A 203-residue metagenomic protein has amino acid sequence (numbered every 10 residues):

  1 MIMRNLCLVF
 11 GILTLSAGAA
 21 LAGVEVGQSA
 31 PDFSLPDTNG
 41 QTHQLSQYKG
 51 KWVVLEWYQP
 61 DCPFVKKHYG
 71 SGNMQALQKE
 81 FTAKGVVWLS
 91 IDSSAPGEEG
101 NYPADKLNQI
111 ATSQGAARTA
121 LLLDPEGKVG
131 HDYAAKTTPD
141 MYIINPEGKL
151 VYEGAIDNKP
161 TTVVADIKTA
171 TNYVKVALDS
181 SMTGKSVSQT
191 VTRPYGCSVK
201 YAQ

Functional and structural regions predicted by a protein language model:
M1-L6: Positively charged n-region of N-terminal signal peptides that target proteins for export
V9-F10, A20: Cleavable N-terminal signal peptides
F33-V53: A short beta-strand-turn-helix
S46-K66, L178: Short active-site neighborhood of thiol/selenol oxidoreductases, capturing the structured segment around
K66-Q114, P125-D132: Structural microenvironment flanking redox-active thiols in thiol-disulfide oxidoreductases
N108-V151: Short, internal strand/loop/helix patches that form the active-site neighborhood or redox-interaction surface
I143-Q203: Thiol-/selenol-based redox modules, centered on thioredoxin-like and closely related oxidoreductase domains
